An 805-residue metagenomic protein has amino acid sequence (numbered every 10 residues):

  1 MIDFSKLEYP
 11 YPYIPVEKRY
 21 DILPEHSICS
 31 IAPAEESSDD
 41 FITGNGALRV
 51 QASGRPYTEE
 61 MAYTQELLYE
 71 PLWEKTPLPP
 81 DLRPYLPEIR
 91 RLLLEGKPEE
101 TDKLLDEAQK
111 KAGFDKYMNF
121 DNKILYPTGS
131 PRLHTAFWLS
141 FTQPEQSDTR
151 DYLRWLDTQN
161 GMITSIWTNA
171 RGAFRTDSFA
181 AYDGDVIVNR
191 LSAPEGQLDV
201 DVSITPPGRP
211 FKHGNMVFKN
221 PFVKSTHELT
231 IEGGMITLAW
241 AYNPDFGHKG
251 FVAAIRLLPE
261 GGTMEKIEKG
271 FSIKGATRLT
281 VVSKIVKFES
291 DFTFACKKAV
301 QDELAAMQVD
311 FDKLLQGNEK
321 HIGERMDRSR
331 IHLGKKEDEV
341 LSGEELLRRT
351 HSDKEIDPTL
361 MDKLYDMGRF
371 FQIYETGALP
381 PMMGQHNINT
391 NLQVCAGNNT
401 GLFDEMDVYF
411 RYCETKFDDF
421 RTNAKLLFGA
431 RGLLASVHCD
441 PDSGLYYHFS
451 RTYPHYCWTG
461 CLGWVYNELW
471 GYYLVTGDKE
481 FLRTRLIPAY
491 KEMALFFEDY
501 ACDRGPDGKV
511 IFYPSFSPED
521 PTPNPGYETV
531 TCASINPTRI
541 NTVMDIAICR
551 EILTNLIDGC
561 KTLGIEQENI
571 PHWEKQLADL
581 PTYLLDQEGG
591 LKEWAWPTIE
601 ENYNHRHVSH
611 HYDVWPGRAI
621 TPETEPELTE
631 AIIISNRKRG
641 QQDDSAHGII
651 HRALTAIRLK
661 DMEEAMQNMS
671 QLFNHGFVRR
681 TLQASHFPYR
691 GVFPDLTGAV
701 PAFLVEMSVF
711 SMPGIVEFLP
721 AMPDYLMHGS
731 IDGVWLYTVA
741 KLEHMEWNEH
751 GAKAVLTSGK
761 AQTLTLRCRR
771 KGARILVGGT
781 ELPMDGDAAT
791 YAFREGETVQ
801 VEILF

Functional and structural regions predicted by a protein language model:
I2-F449, Y453, G471-Y473, K491-A494 (+9 more regions): Aromatic-residue-lined binding/catalytic grooves and analogous aromatic/hydrophobic interfacial grooves in multimeric
S37-L68, L72, N119, G384 (+4 more regions): C-terminal capping/lid segments that line or modulate ligand- or cofactor-binding pockets
D81, D353-I356, L360, G401 (+9 more regions): Extracytoplasmic/periplasmic, Sec-exported soluble proteins
A378-M383, L482-T484, C502-Y513, I565-H572: Short, glycine/acidic-rich hinge or "gate" loops at secondary-structure transitions that mediate conformational
S450, C457-G463, V475: Extracellular/periplasmic, surface-exposed regions of secreted and cell-surface proteins
C461-Y472, R485-D499, G648, R652 (+2 more regions): Extended, hydrophobic alpha-helical segments in both membrane/secreted and soluble proteins
D478-K479: Short loop-to-helix capping motifs
